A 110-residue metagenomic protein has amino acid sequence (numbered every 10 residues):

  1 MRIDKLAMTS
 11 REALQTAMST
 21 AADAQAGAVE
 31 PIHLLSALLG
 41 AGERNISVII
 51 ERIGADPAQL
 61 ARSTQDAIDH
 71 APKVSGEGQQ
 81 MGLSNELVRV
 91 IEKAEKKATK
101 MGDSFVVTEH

Functional and structural regions predicted by a protein language model:
M1-H110: Histone-fold recognition with a strong bias for associated Lys/Arg-rich disordered tails
